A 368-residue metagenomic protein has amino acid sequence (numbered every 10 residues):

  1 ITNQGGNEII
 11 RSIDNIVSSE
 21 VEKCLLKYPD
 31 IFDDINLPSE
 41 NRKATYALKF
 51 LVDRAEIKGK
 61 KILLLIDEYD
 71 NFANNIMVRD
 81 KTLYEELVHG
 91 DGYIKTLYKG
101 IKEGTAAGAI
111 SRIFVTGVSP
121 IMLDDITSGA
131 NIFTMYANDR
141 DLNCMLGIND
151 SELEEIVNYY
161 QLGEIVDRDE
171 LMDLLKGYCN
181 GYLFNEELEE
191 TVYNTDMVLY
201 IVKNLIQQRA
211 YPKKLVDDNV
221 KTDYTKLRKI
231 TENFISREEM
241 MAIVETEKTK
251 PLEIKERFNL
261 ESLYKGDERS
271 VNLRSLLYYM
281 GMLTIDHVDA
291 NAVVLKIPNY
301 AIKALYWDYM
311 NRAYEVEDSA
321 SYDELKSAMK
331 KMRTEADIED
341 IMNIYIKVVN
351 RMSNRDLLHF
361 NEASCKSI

Functional and structural regions predicted by a protein language model:
I1-I62: P-loop NTPase nucleotide-binding core
T2-G6, D70-N71, V118-D124, L205-I206 (+2 more regions): Conserved nucleotide-binding/hydrolysis micro-motifs of P-loop NTPases
E8, S12-C24, A47-F50, Y93-G100 (+3 more regions): Alpha-helical scaffold elements adjacent to nucleotide-binding pockets in ATP/GTP-utilizing enzyme cores
F50-I57, Y84-S111: Substrate-engagement module of ASCE P-loop NTPases
K58-L87: Conserved P-loop NTPase "ATPase switch" module shared by AAA+ and STAND
D67-E68, T96, I101, T105-L123 (+1 more regions): A short beta-strand-to-loop transition that corresponds to the Sensor-1 phosphate-sensing loop of AAA+ P-loop ATPases
P120-S128, Y136-K203, Q207: Amphipathic alpha-helical segments of the small helical/lid subdomains adjacent to P-loop NTPase cores
F133-T134, V192-I368: Extended alpha-helical interface modules used as scaffolds for assembling large macromolecular complexes
